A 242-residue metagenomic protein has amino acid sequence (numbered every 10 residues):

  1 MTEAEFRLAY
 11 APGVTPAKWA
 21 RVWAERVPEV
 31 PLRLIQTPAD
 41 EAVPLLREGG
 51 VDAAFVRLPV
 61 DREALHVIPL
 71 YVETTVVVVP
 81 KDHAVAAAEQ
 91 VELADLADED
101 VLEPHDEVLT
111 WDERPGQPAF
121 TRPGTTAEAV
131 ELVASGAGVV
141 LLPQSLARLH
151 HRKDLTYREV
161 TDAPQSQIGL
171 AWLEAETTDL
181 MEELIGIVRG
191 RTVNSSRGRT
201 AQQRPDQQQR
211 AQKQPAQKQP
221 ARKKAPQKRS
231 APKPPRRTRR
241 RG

Functional and structural regions predicted by a protein language model:
M1-L8, P12-Q36, P44: Short alpha-helix C-terminal cap/hinge motif
P16, E89-R122: Secondary-structure junction motif
K18, R158-D206, R210: A late-sequence structural motif
V22, D40-T75, L155-R158: Short beta-strand-centered segments that line the small-molecule binding cleft or hinge of alpha/beta clamshell
V30-P38, P104, G116-E128: Short beta-strand-to-loop elements that line the ligand-binding cleft of bilobed periplasmic-binding protein-like
P44, F55-L65, T126-L155: A ligand-binding cleft/hinge motif common to bilobed small-molecule-binding domains
V67-T75, V79-V101: Flexible hinge/capping segments at coil-to-helix
R191-G242: Intrinsically disordered, Lys/Arg-rich low-complexity segments
